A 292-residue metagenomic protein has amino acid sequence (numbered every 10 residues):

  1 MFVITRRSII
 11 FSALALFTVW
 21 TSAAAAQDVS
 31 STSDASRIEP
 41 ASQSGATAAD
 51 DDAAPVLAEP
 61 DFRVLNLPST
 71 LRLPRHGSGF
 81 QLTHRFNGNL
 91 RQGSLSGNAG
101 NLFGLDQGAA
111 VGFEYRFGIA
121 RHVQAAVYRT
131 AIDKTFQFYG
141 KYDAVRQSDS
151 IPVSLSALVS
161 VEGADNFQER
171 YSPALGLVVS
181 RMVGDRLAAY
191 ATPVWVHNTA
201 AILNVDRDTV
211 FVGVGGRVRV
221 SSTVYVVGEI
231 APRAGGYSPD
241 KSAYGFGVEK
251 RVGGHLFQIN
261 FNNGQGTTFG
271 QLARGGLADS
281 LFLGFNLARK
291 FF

Functional and structural regions predicted by a protein language model:
F2-S12: Bacterial N-terminal signal peptides that target proteins for export
F11-W20: Bacterial N-terminal signal peptides
W20-A26: Sec/Tat signal peptide C-region and signal peptidase I cleavage site
Q27-N166, R170-L175, S180-A200, V218-S221 (+2 more regions): Transmembrane beta-barrel domains of Gram-negative outer membranes and organellar outer membranes
A201-T209: Short helix-loop boundary/capping segments
